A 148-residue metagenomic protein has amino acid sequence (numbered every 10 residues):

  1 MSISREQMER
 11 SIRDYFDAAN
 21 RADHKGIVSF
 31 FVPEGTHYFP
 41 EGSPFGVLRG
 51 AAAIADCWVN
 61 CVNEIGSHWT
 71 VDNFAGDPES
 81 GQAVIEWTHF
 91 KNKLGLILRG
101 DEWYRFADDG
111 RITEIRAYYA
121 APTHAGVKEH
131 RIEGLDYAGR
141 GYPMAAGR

Functional and structural regions predicted by a protein language model:
S2, Q7, D56-R148: A beta-strand edge to alpha-helix "cap/lid" segment located at domain peripheries
E9-F16, V28, V59: Non-transmembrane alpha-helical segments in soluble domains of secreted/periplasmic/extracellular proteins
R13-N20, F31-S43: Short, solvent-exposed secondary-structure junction/capping segments
T36-V47, N60, E64: A short gly/proline-enriched turn/hairpin at secondary-structure junctions
